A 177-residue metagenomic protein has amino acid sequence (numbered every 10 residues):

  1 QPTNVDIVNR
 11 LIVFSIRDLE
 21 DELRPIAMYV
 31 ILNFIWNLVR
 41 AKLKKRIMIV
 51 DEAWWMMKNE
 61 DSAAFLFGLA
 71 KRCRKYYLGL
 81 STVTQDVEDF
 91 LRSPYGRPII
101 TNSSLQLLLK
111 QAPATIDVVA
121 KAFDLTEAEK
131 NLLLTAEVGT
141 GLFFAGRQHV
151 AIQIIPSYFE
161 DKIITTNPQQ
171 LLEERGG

Functional and structural regions predicted by a protein language model:
Q1-L78, T82, L91-P94, L132 (+2 more regions): P-loop NTPase motor domains
G79-V83, Q106-L109: Short hydrophobic alpha-helical runs that function as membrane-insertion/retention elements
E88-G177: P-loop NTPase motor core of the ASCE superfamily
